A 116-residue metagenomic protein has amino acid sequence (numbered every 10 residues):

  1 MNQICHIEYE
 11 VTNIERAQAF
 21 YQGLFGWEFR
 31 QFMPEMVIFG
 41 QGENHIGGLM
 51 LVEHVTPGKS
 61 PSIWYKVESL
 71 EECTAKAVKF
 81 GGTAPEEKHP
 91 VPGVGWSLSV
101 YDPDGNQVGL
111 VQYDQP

Functional and structural regions predicted by a protein language model:
M1-Q18, N44-H45, S60-I63, D114-P116: N-terminal beta-strand motif that seeds the catalytic metal site of vicinal oxygen chelate
I4-T12, H54-V78, W96-Y101: Vicinal oxygen chelate
H6, I38, G48, E87 (+1 more regions): Conserved beta-strand positions that form and line the central face of beta-propeller blades
I14, F32-P34, E43-N44, P92-G93 (+1 more regions): Short strand-connecting beta-turns/loops that link adjacent beta-strands
Y21: Catalytic core of tubulin tyrosine ligase-like
L24-F29, G81-T83: Conserved acetyl-CoA-binding loop of GNAT-fold acetyltransferases
W27-S60, Q107-Q112: Conserved short beta-strand elements that form part of the metal-binding/catalytic scaffold of enzyme active sites
T74-A75, F80-P116: Vicinal oxygen chelate
